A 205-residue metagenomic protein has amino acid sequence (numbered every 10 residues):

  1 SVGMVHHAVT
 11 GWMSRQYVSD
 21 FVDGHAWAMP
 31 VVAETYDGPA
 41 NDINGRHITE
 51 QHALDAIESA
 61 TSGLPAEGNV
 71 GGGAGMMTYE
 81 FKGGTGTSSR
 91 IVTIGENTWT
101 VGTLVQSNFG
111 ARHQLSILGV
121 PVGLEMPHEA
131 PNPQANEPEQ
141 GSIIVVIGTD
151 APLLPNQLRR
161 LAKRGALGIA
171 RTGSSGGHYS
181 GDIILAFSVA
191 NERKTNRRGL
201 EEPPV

Functional and structural regions predicted by a protein language model:
S1-V205: Alpha/propeptide regions of enzymes that mature by internal proteolysis
